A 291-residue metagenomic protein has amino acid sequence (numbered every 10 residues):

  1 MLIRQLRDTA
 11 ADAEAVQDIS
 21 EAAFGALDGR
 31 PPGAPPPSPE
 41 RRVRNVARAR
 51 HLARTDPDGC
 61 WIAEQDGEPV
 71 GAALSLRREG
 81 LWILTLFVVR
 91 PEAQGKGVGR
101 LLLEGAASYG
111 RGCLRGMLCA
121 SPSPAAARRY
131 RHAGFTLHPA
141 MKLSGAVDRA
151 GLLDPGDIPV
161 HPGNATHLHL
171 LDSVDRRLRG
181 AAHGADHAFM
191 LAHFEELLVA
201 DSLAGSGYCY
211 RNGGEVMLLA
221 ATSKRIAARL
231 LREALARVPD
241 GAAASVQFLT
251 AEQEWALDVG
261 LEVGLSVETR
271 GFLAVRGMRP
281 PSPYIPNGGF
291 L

Functional and structural regions predicted by a protein language model:
L2-D18, I158-L170: A short beta-loop-alpha structural element at the N-terminal edge of CoA-dependent acyl/N-acetyltransferase catalytic
Q17-Q65, P69, R176-E196: Active-site rim helix/loop that mediates acceptor-substrate recognition in acyltransferases
C60-I62, E68-L76, I83-V88, S202-M217: Conserved beta-strand in the GNAT
E64, F87-Q94, E215-A227, T250: A short, internal acetyl-CoA/4′-phosphopantetheine-binding micro-motif in the GNAT/acyltransferase core
G80, R115-C119, T136-A150, V267-M278: Conserved catalytic-core motifs of GNAT/GCN5-like acyltransferases
L84-T85, Y109-S123, D240-T250, T269: Conserved GNAT acetyl-CoA-binding A-motif
L86-V89, G95-S108, H132, K224-R237: Conserved acetyl-CoA-binding loop-helix of GNAT-fold acetyltransferases
H132-G214: Amide-forming acyltransferase catalytic core, primarily the GNAT-like/NAT-type and related acyltransferase folds
